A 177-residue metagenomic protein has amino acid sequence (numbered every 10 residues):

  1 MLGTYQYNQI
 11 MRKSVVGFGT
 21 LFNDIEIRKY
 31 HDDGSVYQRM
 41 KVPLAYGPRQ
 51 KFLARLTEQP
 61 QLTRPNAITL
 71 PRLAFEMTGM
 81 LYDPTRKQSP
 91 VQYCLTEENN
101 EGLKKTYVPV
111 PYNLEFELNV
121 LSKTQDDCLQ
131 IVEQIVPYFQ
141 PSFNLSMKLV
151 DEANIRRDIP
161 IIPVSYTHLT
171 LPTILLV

Functional and structural regions predicted by a protein language model:
M1-Q92: Small/polar-rich, solvent-exposed N-terminal microdomains that initiate assembly or binding
L2-H31, P84, P90, E98-I155: Charged, amphipathic alpha-helical segments and their flanking helix caps
L73, F116, I161: A broad, low-specificity signal marking well-ordered, structured residues that form hydrophobic/aromatic
T78-M80, L121-Q125, I174: Generic structural motif
R157-Y166: Short, low-order "capping/linker" segments at domain edges
T167-T173: Conserved small/polar residues in nucleotide/adenosyl-binding loops
